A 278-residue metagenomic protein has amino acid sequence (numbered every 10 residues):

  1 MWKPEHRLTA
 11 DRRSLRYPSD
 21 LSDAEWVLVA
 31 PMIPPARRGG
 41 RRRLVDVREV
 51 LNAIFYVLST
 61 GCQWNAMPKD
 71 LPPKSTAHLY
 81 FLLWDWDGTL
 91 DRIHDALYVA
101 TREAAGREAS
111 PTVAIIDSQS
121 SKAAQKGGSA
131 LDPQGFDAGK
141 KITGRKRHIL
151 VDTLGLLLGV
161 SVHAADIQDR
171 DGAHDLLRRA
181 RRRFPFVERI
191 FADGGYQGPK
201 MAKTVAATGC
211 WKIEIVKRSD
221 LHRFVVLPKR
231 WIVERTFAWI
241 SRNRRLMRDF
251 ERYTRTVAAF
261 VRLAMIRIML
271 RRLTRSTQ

Functional and structural regions predicted by a protein language model:
M1-Q278: Short alpha-helical elements
